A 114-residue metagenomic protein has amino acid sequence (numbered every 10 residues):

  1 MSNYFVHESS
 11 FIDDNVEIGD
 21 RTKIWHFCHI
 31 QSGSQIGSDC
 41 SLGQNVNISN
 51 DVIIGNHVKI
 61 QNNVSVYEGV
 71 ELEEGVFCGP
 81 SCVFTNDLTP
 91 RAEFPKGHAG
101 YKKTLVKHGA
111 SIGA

Functional and structural regions predicted by a protein language model:
S2-E8, D14-V16, K23-A114: Flexible, glycine/small-residue-enriched loop-and-beta-strand segment within the central core of proteins
